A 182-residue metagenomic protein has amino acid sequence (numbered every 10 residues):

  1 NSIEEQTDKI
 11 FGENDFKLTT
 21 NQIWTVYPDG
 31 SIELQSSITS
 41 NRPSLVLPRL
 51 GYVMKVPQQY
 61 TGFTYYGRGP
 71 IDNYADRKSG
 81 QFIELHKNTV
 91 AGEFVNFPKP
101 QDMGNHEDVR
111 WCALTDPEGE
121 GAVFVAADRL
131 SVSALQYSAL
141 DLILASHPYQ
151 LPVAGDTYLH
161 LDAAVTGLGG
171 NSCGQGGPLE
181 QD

Functional and structural regions predicted by a protein language model:
N1-D182: Beta-strand/loop-rich accessory regions of lumenal/periplasmic or secreted enzymes, predominantly carbohydrate-active
